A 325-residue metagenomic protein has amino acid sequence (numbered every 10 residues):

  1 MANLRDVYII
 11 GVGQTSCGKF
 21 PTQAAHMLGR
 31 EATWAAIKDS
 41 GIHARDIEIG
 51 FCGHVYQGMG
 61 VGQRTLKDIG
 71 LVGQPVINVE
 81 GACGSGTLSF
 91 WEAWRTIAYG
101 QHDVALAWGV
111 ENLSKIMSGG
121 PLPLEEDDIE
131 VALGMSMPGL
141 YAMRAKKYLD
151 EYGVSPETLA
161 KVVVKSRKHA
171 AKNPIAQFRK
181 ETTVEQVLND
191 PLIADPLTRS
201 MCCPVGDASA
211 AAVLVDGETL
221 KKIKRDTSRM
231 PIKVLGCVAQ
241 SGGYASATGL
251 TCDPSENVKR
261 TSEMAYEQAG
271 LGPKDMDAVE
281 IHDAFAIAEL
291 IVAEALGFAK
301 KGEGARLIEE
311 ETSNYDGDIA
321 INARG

Functional and structural regions predicted by a protein language model:
M1-G84, Y148-S155, Q177-T183, P196 (+2 more regions): Conserved active-site "lid/cap" helical segment
M1-Q23, A160-K161, L192-M264, E309-R324: Condensing-enzyme catalytic core mediating Claisen C-C bond formation in acyl metabolism
A2-R5, C52-W108, N112-L140, F178-P204 (+3 more regions): Conserved catalytic cysteine-centered active-site region of acyl-thioester-dependent Claisen-condensing enzymes
P21-Q23, I116-L122, A171-I175, R225 (+2 more regions): Short acidic, glycine/serine/threonine-rich loops at helix termini
R30-W34, Q63-L66, T87-W94, A98 (+6 more regions): Predominant activation on well-ordered alpha-helical scaffold segments within soluble catalytic domains
A44-G53, P75-E80, A105-G109, E157-V164 (+4 more regions): Beta-strand segments within the central parallel beta-sheet cores of soluble alpha/beta enzyme folds
Y56-K67, S246-L250, D283-A305: Short glycine/threonine-rich loop-to-helix capping motif typified by GTGT followed within a few residues by an Asp-Pro
M135-V184: N-terminal leader/propeptide and maturation segments of large enzyme subunits in energy/redox metabolism and hydrolases
